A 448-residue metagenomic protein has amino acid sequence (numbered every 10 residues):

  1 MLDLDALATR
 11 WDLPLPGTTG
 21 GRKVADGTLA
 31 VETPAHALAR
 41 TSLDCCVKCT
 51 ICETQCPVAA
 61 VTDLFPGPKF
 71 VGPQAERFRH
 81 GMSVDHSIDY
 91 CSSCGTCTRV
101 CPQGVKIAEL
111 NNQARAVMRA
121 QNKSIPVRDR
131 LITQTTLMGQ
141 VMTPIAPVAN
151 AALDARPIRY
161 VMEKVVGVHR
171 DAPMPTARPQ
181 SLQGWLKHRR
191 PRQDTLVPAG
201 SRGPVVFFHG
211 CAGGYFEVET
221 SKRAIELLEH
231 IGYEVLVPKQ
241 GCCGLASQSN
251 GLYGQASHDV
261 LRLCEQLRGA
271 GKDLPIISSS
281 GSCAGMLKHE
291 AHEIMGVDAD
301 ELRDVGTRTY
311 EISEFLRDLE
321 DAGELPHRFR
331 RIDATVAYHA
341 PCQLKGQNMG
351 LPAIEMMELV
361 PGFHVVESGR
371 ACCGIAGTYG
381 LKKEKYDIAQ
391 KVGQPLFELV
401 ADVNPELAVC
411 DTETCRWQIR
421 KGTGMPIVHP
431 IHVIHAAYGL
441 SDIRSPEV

Functional and structural regions predicted by a protein language model:
M1-D3, V409: Intrinsically disordered, low-complexity regulatory regions of eukaryotic regulatory proteins
D3-D26, H169-P191: Flexible inter-domain linker/hinge segments
D5-V31, V58-S87, G104-T133, M425-H435: Non-heme iron-sulfur electron-transfer modules
G21-G27, T54-V71, T98-R99, F207-V218 (+2 more regions): Short charge-dense sequence patches
A25, V31-A35, F70, H80 (+6 more regions): Generic signal for short, ordered secondary-structure residues within or immediately flanking folded domains
V31-L43, R77-I88, L228-I231, E358-G362: Short, intrinsically disordered, charge-biased short linear motifs at domain edges
R40-A59, S83-V105, G139, Y215 (+2 more regions): Cysteine-centered iron-sulfur cluster-binding motifs in ferredoxin-type domains/subunits of redox enzymes
I107-V448: Iron-sulfur cluster-binding electron-transfer modules in prokaryotic oxidoreductases
